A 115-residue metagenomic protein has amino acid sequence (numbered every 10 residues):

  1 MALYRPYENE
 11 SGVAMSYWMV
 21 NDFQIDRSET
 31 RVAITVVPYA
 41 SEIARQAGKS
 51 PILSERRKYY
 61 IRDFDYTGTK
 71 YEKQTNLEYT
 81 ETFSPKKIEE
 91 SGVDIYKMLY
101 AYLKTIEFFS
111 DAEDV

Functional and structural regions predicted by a protein language model:
M1-V37, S41-V115: Viral virion structural and adsorption modules
